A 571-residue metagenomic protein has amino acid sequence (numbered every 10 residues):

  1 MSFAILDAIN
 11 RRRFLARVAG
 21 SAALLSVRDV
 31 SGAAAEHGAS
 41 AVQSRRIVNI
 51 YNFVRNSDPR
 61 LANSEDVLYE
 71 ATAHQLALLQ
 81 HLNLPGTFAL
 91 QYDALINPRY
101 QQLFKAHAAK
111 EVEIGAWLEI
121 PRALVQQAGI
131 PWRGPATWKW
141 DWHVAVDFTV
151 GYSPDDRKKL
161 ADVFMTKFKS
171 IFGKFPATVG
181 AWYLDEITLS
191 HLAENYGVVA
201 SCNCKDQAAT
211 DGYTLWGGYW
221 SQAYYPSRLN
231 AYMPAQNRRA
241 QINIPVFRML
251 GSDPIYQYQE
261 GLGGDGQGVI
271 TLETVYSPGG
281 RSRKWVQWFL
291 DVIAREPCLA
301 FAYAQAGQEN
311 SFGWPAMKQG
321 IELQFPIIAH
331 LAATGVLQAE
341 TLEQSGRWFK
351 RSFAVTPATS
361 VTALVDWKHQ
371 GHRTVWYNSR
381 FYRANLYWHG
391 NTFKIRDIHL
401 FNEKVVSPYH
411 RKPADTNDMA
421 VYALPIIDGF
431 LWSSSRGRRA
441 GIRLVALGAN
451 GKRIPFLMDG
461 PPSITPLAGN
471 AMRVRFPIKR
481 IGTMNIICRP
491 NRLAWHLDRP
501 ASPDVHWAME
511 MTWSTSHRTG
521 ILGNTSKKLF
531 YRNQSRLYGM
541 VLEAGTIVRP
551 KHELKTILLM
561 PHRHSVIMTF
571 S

Functional and structural regions predicted by a protein language model:
M1-N10, A22: N-terminal secretory signal peptides
R11-V18: N-terminal export leaders
A39-K110, C298-Y303, W376-N378: Active-site beta->alpha N-cap acidic-glycine motif
R55-D58, E70-A77, T166-T178, A231-S345: Catalytic grooves of carbohydrate-active enzymes
Y92-Y183, R238-I270, C298-F312, D428: Metal-dependent polysaccharide deacetylase catalytic core of the NodB/CE4 family, i.e., the active-site-bearing domain
S153-R228, I486, N491-L497, G520 (+1 more regions): Catalytic domains of cell-wall/extracellular-matrix polysaccharide-remodeling enzymes, centered on de-N-acetylation
L386-A471: Acidic-aromatic substrate-binding/catalytic surfaces of carbohydrate-active enzymes
A468-T519: Acidic, contiguous internal or C-terminal segments within carbohydrate-active enzymes that form a structured patch used
